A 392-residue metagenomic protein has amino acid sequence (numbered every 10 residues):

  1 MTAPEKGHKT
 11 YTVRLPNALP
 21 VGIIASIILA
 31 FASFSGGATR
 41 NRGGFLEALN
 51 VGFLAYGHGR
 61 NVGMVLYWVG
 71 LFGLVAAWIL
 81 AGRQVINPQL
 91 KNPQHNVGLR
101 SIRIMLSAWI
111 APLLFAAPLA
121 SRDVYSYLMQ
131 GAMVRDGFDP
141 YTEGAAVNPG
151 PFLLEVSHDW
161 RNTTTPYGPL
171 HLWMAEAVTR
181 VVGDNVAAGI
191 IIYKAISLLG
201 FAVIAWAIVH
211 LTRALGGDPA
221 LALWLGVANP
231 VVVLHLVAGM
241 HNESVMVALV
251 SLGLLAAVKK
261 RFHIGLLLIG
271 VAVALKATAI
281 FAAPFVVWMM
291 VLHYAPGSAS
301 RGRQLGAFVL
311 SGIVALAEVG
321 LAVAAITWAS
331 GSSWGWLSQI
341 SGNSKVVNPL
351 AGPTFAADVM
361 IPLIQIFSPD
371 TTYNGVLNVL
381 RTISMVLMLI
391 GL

Functional and structural regions predicted by a protein language model:
M1-I28, E47-P112: Start-transfer (signal-anchor) and selected internal transmembrane alpha helices of multi-pass inner/ER membrane
I24, G73-R83, I191-L215, V247-A248 (+1 more regions): Transmembrane-helix motifs of polytopic, lipid-linked glycan transferases
Q94-L198: Intramembrane catalytic core of multi-pass membrane enzymes that act on lipidic substrates
N96-R103, I208-N229: Transmembrane-helix signature of polytopic, membrane-embedded enzymes that assemble or transfer cell-envelope glycans
A195-G200, L215, L223-S251, A257 (+1 more regions): Multi-pass, polyprenyl lipid-linked donor-dependent membrane glycosyltransferases
A205, G342-L392: Aromatic/glycine/proline-enriched transmembrane-helix motif characteristic of membrane-embedded glycan-assembly enzymes
V233-L236, L252-A256, F262-V287: Membrane-interface alpha helices of multi-pass inner-membrane proteins
A282-V319: Perimembrane helix-loop-helix junctions
